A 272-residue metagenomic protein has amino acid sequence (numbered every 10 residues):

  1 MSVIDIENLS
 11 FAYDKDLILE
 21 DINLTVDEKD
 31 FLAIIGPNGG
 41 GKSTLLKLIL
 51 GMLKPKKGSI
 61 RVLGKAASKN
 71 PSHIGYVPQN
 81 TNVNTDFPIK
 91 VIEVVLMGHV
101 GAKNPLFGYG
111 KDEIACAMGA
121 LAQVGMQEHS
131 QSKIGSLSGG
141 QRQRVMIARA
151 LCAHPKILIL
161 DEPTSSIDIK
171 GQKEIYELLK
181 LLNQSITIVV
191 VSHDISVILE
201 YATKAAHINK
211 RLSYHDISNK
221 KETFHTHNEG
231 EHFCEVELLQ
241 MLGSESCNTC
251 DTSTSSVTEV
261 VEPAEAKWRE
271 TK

Functional and structural regions predicted by a protein language model:
I35-P37: The feature captures the beta-strand-to-loop junction immediately N-terminal to the Walker
L50: Helix-to-loop junction immediately C-terminal to a conserved catalytic motif
G58-I74: Conserved ABC transporter NBD signature motif
L96, K111-H129: Conserved ABC ATPase "signature" region
K133-L137, Q141: Conserved ABC ATPase signature
L158-E162: Catalytic Walker B motif of ABC-type/P-loop ATPase nucleotide-binding domains
I208-G243: Conserved beta-strand-loop-alpha-helix hinge in the C-terminal portion of ABC ATPase nucleotide-binding domains
